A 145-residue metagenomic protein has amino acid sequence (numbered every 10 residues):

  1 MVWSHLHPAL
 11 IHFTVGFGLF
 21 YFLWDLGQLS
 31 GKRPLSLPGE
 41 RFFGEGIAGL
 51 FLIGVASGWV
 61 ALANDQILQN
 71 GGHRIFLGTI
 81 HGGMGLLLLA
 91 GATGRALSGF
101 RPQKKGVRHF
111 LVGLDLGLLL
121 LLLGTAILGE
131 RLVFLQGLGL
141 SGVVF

Functional and structural regions predicted by a protein language model:
M1-F145: Polytopic transmembrane helical bundles with strong interfacial aromatic enrichment
